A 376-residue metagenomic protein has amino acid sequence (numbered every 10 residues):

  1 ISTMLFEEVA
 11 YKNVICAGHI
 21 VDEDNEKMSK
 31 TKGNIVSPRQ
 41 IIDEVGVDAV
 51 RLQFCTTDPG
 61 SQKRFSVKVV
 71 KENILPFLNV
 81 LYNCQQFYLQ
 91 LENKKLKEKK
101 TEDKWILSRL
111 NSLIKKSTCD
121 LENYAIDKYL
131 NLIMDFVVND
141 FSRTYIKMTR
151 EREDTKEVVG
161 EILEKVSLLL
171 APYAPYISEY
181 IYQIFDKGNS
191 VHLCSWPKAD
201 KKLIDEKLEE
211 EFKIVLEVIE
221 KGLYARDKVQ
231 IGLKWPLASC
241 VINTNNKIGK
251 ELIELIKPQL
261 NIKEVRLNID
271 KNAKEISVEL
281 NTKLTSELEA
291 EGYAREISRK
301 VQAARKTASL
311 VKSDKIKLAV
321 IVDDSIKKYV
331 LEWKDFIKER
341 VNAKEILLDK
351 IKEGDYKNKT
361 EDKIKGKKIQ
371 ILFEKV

Functional and structural regions predicted by a protein language model:
I1-T3: Hydrophobic "lid/gating" helix adjacent to the active-site nucleophile that controls access to an acyl-thioester pocket
L5-V47, R64-V376: Feature 926 captures the class I aminoacyl-tRNA synthetase adenylation module centered on the KMSKS loop
T56: Structured mid-domain segments that build the active-site/substrate or prosthetic-cofactor binding neighborhood
G60-Q62: Transmembrane helix-loop junctions at the membrane interface of multipass transporters and ion channels
